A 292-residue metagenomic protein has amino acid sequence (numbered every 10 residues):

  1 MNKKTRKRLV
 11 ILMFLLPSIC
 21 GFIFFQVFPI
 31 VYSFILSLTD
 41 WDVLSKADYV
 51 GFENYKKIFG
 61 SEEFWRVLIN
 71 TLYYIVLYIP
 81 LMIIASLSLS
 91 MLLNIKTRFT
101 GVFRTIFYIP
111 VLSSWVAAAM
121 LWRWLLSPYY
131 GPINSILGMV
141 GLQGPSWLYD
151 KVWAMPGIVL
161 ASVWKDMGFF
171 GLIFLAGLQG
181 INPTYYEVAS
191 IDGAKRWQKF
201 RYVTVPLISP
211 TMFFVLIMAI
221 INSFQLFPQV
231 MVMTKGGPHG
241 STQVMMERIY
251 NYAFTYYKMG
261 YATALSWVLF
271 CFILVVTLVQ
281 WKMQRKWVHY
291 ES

Functional and structural regions predicted by a protein language model:
K3-S292: A structural signal for multi-pass alpha-helical bundles of membrane permease subunits that mediate small-molecule
